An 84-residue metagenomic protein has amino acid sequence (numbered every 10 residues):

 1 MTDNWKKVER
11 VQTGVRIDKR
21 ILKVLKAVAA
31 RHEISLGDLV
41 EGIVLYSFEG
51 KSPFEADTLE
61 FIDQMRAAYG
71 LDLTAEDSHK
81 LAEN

Functional and structural regions predicted by a protein language model:
M1, L36, E41-V44, S52-D63: Short, structured secondary-structure boundary patches
M1-K19, A29, Y69-E76, A82-N84: Short Lys/Arg-rich basic patches
V15-I17, L25, E33-L45: Short amphipathic alpha-helical segments
E49-N84: Short, positively charged interaction helices/loops
